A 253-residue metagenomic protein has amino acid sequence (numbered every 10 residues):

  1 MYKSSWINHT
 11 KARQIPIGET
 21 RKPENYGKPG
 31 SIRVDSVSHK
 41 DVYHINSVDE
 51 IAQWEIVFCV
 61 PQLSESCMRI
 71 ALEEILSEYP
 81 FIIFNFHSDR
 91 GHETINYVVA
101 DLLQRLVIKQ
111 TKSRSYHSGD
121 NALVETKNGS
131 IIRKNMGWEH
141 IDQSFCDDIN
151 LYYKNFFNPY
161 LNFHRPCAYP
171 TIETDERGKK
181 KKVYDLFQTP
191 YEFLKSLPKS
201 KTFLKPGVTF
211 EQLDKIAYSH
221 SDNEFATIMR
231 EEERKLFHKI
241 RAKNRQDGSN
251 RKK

Functional and structural regions predicted by a protein language model:
M1-N46: Mobile-element integrase/transposase regions, centering on the N-terminal DNA-binding/Zn-coordinating module
D35, Q53, L72, F86-D89 (+4 more regions): Mobile genetic element proteins and their domesticated derivatives, centered on retroelements and DNA transposons
K40, V57-P80: Active-site beta-loop-alpha junctions of metal-dependent nucleic acid enzymes, especially the RNase H-like/DDE
V48-E50, E74-P80, V98-K112: Short, surface-exposed basic-aromatic patches at helix termini and helix-loop junctions that form
S88-R90, T94-L103, Q110-M136: RNase H-like two-metal-ion nuclease catalytic core shared by retroviral integrases and related mobile-element nucleases
R105-I108, V124-F145, F157-R165: Active-site proximal helix-loop segment of RNase H-like, two-metal nucleases, encompassing DDE(D)
N155-K195: Charged, gly/pro-enriched flexible loop segments at helix/strand junctions
D214-K253: C-terminal non-catalytic accessory extensions
